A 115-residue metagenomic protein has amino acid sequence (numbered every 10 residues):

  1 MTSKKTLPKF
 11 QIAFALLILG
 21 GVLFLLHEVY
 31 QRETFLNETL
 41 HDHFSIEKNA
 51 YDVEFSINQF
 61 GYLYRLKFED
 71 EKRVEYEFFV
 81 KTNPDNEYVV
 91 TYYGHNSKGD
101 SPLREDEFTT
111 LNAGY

Functional and structural regions predicted by a protein language model:
M1-L7: Short, Lys/Arg-rich N-terminal segment immediately upstream of the first membrane anchor
K4, L36-F44, V74-Y76, K81-N83: Structured catalytic/translocation cores of nucleotide/phosphate-coupled proteins
P8-L25: Hydrophobic membrane-insertion alpha-helices, especially the h-region of bacterial N-terminal signal peptides
F24-D52: Short, non-transmembrane alpha-helical segments in secretory-pathway proteins
F44-R73: Short extracytoplasmic
Y76-Y115: Structured, soluble extracytoplasmic/luminal domains of envelope-associated proteins
